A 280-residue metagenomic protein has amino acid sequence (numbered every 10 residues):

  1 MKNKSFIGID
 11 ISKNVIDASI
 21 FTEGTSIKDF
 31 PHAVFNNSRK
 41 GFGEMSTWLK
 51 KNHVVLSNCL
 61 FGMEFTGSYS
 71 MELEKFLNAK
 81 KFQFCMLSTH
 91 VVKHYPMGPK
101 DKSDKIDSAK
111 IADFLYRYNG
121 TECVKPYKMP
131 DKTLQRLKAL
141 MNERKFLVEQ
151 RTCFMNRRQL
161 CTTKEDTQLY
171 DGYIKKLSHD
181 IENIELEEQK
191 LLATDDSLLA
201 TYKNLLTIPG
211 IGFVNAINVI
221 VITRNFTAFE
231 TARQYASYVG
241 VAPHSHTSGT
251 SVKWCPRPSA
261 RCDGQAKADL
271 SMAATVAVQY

Functional and structural regions predicted by a protein language model:
M1-T22, I111, L147: Gly/Thr-rich phosphate-binding beta-strand-loop-beta motif of the actin/hexokinase/Hsp70
K13, G67, V91: Short, glycine/acidic-enriched loop or turn micro-motifs at the edges of active sites
T25-L56, L60: Nucleic-acid-processing active sites and adjacent nucleic-acid-binding tracks, predominantly divalent metal-dependent
F42, S70, S108-A109, K267: A general structural signal for well-ordered alpha-helical segments in protein cores
G62-E72: Acidic, metal-coordinating catalytic cores used for nucleic-acid/nucleotide bond scission and strand-transfer chemistry
K75, M86-N204, I208: Long, charge-rich intrinsically disordered scaffolds of nucleic-acid metabolism proteins
N78: Anion (oxyanion) recognition and catalysis
F213, V219-Y280: Phosphate-backbone recognition surface of nucleic-acid-processing proteins
